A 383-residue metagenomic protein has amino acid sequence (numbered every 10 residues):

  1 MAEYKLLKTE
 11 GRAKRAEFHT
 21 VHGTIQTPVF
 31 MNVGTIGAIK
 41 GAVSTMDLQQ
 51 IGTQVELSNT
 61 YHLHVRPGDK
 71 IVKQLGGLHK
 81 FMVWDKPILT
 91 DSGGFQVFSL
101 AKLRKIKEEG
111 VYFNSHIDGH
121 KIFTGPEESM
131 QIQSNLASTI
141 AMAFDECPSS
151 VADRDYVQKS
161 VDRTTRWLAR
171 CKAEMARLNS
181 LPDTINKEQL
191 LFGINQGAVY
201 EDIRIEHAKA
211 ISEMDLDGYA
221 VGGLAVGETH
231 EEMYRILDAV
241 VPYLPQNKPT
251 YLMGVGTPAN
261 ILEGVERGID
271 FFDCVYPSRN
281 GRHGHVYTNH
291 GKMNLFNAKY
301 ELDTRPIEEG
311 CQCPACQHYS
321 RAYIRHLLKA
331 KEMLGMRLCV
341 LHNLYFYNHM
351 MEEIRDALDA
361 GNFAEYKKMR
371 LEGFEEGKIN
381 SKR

Functional and structural regions predicted by a protein language model:
M1-H19, I25-M31, G41-A42, D145-V151 (+1 more regions): C-terminal extensions of enzymes
M1-I185, A298-E301: Non-catalytic, usually N-terminal nucleic-acid engagement modules in DNA/RNA processing proteins
G23, E56, D91, Q133 (+5 more regions): Conserved, mostly hydrophobic/aromatic
E128, I132, K159, R163-R170 (+5 more regions): A non-catalytic, amphipathic alpha-helix used as a structural packing/dimerization or gating element in enzyme scaffolds
S138, A169, A173-A176, P242-P245 (+4 more regions): Generic secondary-structure signature for well-ordered alpha-helical cores
S149-D153, Q158, G218-L224, M333-M336: Glycine- and acidic
T165, E174, L178, L190-I307: Glycine-rich phosphate/ribose-binding loops and adjacent secondary-structure elements that form binding surfaces
E174-T184, K248, I354-Y366: Surface-exposed helix-capping loop/turn segments at secondary-structure junctions
